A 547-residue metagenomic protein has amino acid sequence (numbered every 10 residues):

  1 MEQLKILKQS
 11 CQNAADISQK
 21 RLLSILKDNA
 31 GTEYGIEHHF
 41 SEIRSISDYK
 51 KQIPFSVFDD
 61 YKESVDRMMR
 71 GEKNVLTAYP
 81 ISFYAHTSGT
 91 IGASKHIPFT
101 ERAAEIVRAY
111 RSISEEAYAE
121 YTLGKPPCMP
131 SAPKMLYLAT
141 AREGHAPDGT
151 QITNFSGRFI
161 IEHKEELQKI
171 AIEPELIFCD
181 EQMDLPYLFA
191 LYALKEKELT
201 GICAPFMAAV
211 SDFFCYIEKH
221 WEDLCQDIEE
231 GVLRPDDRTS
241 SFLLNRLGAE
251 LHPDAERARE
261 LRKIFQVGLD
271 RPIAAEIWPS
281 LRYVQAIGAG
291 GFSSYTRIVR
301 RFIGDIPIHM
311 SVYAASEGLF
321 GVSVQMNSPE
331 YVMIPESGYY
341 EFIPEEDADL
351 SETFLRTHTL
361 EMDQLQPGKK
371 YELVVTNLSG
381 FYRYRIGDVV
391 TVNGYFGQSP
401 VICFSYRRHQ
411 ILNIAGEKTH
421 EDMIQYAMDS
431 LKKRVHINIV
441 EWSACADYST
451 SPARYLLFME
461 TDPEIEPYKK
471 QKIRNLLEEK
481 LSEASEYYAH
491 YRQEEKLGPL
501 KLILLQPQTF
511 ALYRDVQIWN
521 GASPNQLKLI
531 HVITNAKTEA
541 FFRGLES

Functional and structural regions predicted by a protein language model:
M1-S41, Y49-I53, G71, A141 (+1 more regions): Active-site glycine/GP-rich loop and adjacent strand/helix microenvironment that borders small-molecule binding pockets
K20-Y84, H96-R102, I113-P126, G144-G149: Active-site diphosphate/adenylate-binding microenvironment
Y84-P98, F213, L502: Conserved adenylation A10 loop of the ANL superfamily
T90, I113-Y121, Y216, H220: Mid-sequence acidic-hydrophobic segments that form the walls of catalytic/ligand-binding cavities or oligomerization
K95-P98, Y118-P133, D223-D227, P307-I308: Short secondary-structure capping/junction motifs at helix and strand boundaries
P98, A103-Y110, H309, S316: Long, hydrophobic, well-ordered secondary-structure blocks that form the structural core and pocket-lining surfaces
Y110, A117, L188-F189: Hydrophobic alpha-helical transmembrane segments of membrane proteins
M129-A146: Conserved nucleotide-state-sensing and coupling region of NTP-binding domains
